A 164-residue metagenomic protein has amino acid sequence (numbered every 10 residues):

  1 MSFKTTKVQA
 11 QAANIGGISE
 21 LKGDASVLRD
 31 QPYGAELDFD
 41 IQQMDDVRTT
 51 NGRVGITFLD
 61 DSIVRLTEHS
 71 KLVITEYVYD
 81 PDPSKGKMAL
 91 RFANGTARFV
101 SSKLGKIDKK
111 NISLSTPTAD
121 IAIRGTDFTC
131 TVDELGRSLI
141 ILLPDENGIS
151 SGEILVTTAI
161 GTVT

Functional and structural regions predicted by a protein language model:
S2-R53, F58-G161: Flexible, surface-exposed loop/linker segments and immediately adjacent secondary-structure boundaries
